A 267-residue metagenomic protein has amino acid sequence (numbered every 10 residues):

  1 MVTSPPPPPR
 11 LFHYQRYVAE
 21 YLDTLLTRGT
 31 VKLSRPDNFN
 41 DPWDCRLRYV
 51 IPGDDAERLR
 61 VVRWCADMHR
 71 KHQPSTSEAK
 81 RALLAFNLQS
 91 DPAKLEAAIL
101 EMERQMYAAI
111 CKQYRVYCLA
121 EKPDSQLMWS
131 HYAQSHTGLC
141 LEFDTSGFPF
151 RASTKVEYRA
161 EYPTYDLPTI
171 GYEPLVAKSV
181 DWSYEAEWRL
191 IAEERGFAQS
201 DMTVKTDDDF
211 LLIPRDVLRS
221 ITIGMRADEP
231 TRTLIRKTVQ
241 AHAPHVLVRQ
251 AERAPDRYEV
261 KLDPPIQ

Functional and structural regions predicted by a protein language model:
M1-Q267: Partner-binding and oligomerization surfaces adjacent to conserved cores of proteins that assemble macromolecular
